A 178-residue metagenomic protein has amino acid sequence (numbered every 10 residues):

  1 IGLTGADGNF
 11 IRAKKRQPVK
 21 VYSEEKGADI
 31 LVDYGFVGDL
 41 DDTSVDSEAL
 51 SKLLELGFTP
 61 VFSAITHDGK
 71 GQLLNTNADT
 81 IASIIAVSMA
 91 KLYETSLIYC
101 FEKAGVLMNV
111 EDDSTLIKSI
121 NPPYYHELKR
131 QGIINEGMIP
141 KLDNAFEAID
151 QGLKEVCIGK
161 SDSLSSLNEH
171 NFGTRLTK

Functional and structural regions predicted by a protein language model:
I1-K178: C-terminal catalytic "cap/lid" subdomain
